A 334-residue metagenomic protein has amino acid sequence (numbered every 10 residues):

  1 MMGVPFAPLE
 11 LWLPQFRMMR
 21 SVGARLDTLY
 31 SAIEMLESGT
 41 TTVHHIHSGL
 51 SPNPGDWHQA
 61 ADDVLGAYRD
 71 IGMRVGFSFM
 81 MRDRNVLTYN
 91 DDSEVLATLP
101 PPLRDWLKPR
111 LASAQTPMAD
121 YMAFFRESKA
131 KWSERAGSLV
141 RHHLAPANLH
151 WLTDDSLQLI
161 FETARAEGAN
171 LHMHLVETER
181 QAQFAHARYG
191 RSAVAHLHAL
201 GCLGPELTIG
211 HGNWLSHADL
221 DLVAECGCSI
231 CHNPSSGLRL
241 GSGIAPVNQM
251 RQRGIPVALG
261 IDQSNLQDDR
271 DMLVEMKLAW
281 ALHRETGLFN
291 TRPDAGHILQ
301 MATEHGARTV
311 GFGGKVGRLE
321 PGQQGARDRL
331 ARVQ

Functional and structural regions predicted by a protein language model:
M2-R74, D120-G137: Alpha-helical scaffold segments that flank or form the walls of functional sites
G39, Y68, L144, H174 (+8 more regions): Divalent metal-coordination and catalytic microenvironments
V43-H44, G76, H172, T208-G210 (+2 more regions): Structural detector of well-ordered beta-strand residues that form the stable sheet scaffold of enzyme domains
W57-G210: Metal-coordinating catalytic core of metallo-dependent amide/deamination hydrolases
L87-N90, E179-R191, H217-A224, G241-M250 (+2 more regions): Histidine/acidic-residue-rich catalytic or RNA/ligand-binding cores of hydrolases and nuclease-related proteins
A164-N170, C202-P205, L222-C231, Q252-V257: Glycine-enriched alpha-helix->loop->beta-strand junction motifs that scaffold or abut catalytic
E177, P234-L238, D262-N265: Short, acidic/turn-prone active-site loops that include or flank metal/cofactor- and phosphate-binding residues
A199-E206, N248-V333: His/Asp/Glu-enriched, well-ordered alpha-helical/loop segment that forms or immediately abuts the divalent-metal
